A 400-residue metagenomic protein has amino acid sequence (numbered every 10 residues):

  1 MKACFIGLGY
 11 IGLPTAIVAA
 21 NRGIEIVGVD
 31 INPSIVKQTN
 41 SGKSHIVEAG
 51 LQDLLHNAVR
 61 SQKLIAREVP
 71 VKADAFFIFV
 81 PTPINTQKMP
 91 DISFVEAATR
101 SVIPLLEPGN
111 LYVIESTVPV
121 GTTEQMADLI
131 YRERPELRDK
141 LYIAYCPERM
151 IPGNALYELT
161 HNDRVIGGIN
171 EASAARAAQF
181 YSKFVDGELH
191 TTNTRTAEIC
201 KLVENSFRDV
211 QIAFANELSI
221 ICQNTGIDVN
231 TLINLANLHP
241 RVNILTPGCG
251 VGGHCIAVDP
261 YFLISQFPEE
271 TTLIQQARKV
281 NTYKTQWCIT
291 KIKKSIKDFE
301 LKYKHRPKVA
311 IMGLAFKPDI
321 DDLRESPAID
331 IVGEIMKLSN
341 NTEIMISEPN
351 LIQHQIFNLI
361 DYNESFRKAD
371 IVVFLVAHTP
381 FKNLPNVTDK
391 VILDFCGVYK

Functional and structural regions predicted by a protein language model:
M1-K400: Structural/interface elements that position substrates and couple domains in central-metabolism enzymes
